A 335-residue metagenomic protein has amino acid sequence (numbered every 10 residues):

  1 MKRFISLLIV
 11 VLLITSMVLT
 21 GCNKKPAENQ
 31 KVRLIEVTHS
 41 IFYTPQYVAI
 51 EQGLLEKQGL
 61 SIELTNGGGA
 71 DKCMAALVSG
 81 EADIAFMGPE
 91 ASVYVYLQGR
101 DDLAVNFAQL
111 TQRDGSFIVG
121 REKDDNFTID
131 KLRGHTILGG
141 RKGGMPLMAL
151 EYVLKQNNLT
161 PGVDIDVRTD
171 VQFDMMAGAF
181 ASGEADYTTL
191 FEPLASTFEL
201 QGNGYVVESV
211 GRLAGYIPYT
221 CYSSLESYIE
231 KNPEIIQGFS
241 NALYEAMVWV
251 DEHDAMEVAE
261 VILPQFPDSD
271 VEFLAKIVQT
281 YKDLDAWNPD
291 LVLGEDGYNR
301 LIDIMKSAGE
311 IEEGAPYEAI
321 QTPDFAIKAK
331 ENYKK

Functional and structural regions predicted by a protein language model:
M1-K31, A329-K335: Short, low-complexity disordered leader/linker segments with a strong preference for bacterial N-terminal type II
A27-G162, D166-Q172, D186-E192, N203 (+2 more regions): Short, glycine-/small- and polar/acidic-enriched structural segments that line small-molecule recognition paths
Y43, M74, V78, P89-S92 (+14 more regions): Extracytoplasmic/secreted envelope proteins and their assembly/folding machinery, especially bacterial periplasmic
A82, L284-E295, F325-K335: Short amphipathic alpha-helical segments at helix boundaries and their inter-helical linkers
A91, Q172-F266: Pocket-lining segment of extracytoplasmic ligand-binding domains
E230-E312: Secondary-structure end/capping motifs
N299-K335: Conserved C-terminal helix/tail region of periplasmic/extracytoplasmic solute-binding proteins
